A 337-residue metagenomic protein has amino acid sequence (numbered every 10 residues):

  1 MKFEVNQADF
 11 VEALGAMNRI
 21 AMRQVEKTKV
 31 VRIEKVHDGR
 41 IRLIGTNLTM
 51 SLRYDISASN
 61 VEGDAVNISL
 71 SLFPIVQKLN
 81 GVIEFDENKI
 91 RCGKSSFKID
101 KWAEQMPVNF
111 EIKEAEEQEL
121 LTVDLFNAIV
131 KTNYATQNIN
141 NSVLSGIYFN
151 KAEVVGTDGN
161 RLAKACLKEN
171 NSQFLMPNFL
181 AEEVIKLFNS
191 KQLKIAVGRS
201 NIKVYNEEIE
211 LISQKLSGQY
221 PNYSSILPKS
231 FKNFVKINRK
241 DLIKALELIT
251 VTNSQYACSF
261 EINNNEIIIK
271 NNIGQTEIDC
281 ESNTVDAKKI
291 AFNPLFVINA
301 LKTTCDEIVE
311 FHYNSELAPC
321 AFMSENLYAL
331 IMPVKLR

Functional and structural regions predicted by a protein language model:
M1-R337: Structural preference for solvent-exposed beta-strand-turn elements and adjacent flexible terminal/loop segments within
